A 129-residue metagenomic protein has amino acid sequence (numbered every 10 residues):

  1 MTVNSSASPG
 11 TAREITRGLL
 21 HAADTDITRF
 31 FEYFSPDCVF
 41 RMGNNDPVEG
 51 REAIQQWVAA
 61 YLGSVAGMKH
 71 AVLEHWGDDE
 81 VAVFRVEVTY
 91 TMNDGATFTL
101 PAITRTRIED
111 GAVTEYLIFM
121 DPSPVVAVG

Functional and structural regions predicted by a protein language model:
M1-P36: Short, low-complexity N-terminal intrinsically disordered segments enriched in polar/charged residues
T2-A7, Q56-G129: A beta-strand edge to alpha-helix "cap/lid" segment located at domain peripheries
E14-L19, I54-W57, F84: C-terminal ligand-sensing/allosteric alpha-helical core of TetR-family HTH transcriptional regulators
G18, D46, D110-A112: Intrinsically disordered, low-complexity segments enriched in polar/charged small residues
I27, F31, S35-D79: A solvent-exposed, acidic/Ser-Thr-rich amphipathic alpha-helical stretch
